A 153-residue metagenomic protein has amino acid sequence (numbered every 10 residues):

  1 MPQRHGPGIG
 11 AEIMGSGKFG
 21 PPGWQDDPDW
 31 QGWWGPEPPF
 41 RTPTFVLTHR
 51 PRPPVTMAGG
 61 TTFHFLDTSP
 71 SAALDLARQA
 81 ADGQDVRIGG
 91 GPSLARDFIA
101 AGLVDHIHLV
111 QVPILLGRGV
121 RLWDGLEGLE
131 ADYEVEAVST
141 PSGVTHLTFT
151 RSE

Functional and structural regions predicted by a protein language model:
M1-E153: Enzymes that bind and transform nitrogen-containing heteroaromatic metabolites
